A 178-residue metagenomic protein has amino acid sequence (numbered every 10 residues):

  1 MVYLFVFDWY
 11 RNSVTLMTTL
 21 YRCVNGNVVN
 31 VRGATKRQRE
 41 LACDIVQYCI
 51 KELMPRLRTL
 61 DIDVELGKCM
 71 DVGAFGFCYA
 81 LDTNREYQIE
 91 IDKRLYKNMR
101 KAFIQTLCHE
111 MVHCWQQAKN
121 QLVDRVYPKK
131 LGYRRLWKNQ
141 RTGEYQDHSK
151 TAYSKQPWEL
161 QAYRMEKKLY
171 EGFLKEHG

Functional and structural regions predicted by a protein language model:
Y3-L16: Short, Lys/Arg-enriched N-terminal segments with co-localized hydrophobic residues within the first ~10-30 amino acids
C23-R32: Acidic/histidine-rich, surface-exposed loop or edge segments in extracytoplasmic proteins
R37-T59: Zn2+-dependent metallopeptidase catalytic core
C69-K101: Active-site scaffold of zinc-dependent metalloenzymes
E90, A102-F103, P157, Q161: Amphipathic alpha-helical recognition patches that constitute DNA-binding helices
M99-V112: Short alpha-helix carrying the canonical HExxH Zn2+-binding catalytic motif
M111-Y127: Catalytic Zn2+-binding segment of zinc metalloproteases
R125-G178: Metalloprotease/metallohydrolase-associated module, dominated by Zn2+-dependent proteases
